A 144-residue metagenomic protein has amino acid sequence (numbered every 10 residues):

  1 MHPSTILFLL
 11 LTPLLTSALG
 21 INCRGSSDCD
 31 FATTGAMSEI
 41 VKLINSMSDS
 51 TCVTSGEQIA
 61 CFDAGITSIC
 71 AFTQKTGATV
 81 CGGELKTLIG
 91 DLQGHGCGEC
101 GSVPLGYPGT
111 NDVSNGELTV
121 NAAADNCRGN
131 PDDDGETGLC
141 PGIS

Functional and structural regions predicted by a protein language model:
M1-G20: Fungal secretory targeting signals
A18-S144: Mature, structured extracellular domains of secreted fungal proteins
